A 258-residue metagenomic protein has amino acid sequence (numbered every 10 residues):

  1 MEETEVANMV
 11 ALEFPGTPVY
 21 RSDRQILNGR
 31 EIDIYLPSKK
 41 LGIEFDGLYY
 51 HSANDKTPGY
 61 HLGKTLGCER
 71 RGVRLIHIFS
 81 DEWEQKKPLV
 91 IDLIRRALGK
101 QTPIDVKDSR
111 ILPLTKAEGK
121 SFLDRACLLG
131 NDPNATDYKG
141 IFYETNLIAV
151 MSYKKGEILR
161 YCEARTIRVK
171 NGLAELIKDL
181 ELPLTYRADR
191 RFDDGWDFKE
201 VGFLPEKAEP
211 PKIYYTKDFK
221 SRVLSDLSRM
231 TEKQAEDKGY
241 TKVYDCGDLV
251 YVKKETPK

Functional and structural regions predicted by a protein language model:
M1-R125, N131-A135, I167-L182, Y186-G195 (+1 more regions): Nucleic-acid endo/exonuclease domains
E31, T136-Y138, C246-V250: Short hydrophobic/aromatic beta-strand or adjacent loop that forms the aromatic wall/cage of a ligand/substrate-binding
I34-K39, F142-E144, K253-E255: Active-site beta-strand termini and strand-to-loop segments that position acidic
H51-A53, K242-C246: Class I (Rossmann-like) S-adenosyl-L-methionine-dependent methyltransferase catalytic domain, capturing the SAM-binding
G67, G130, G239-Y244: A general structural signal for short secondary-structure junctions and capping/turn motifs
A126-G130, Y138-F142, L147: Short linear sequence motif anchored by a di-proline
I141-T145, V150-T241: Acyl-donor binding region in acyl/amide transferases
Y244-K258: Charged phosphate-binding loop/patch that engages nucleotide di/tri-phosphates or the phosphate backbone of nucleic
